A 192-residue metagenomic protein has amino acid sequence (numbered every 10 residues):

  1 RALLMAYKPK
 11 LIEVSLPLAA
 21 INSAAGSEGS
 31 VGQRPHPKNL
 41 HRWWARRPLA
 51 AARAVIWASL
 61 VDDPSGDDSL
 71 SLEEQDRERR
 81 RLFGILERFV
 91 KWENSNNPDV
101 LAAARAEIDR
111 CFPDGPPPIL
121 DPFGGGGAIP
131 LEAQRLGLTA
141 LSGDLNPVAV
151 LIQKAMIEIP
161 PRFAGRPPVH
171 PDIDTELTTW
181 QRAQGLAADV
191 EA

Functional and structural regions predicted by a protein language model:
R1-A192: S-adenosyl-L-methionine-dependent nucleic acid methyltransferase catalytic domains
